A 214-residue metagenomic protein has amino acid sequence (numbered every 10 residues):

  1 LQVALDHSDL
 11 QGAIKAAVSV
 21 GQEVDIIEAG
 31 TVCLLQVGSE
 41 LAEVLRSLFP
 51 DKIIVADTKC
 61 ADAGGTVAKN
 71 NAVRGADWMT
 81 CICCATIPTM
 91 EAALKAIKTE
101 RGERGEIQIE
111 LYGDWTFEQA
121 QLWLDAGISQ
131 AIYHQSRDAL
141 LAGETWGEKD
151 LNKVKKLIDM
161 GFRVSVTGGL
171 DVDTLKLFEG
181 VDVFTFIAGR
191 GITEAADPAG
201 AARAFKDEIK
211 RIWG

Functional and structural regions predicted by a protein language model:
L1-G65, V73, E194, A199-D207: Conserved N-terminal beta1-alpha1 strand-loop-helix module at the mouth
L1-L5, I27-A29, I54-T58, M79-C81 (+4 more regions): Hydrophobic faces of well-ordered beta-strands that scaffold small-molecule active sites in alpha/beta enzyme cores
H7-Q11, T31-Q36, C60-A63, A85-P88 (+4 more regions): Short, small-residue-enriched loops and turns at beta-alpha junctions that line or gate enzyme active sites
S19, V44, N70, L122 (+3 more regions): Well-formed, non-transmembrane alpha-helical positions, independent of function
V20-E23, L48, E100, A126 (+4 more regions): Change "in soluble alpha/beta enzymes" to "in soluble alpha/beta proteins
A63-G161: Conserved anion-binding
A93, G147, E179-V181, G191-G214: C-terminal helical cap(s) of enzyme catalytic domains, especially alpha/beta-barrels
E148-V181, T185-I192: A C-terminal functional module that forms or caps the active site or interfaces directly with catalytic machinery
